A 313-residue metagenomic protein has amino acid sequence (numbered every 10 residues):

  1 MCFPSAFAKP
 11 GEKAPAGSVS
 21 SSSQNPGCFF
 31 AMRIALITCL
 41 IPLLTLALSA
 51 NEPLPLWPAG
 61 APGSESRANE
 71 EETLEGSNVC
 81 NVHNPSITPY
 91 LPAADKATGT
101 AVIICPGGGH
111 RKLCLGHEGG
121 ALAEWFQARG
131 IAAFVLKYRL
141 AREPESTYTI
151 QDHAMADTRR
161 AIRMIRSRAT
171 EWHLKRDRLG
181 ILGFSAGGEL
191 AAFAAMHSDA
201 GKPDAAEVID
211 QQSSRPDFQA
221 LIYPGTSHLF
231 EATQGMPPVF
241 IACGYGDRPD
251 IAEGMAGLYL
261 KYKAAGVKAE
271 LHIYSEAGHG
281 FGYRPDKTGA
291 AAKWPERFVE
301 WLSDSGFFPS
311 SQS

Functional and structural regions predicted by a protein language model:
N51-K96: N-terminal cap/lid segment of alpha/beta-hydrolase-fold proteins
T98-G107: Short beta-strand element of the alpha/beta-hydrolase
C114-L115, A121, R139-H173, D286-A291: Catalytic nucleophile-loop/oxyanion-hole region of alpha/beta-hydrolase and closely related hydrolase-like folds
L115-F134, Y259-L260: Short amphipathic alpha-helix adjacent to the substrate-entry channel of hydrolases
A156-G235: Primarily recognizes the serine-hydrolase "nucleophile elbow" in alpha/beta-hydrolase and SGNH/GDSL folds
I241-C243: Short beta-strand/loop motif that positions the catalytic acidic residue of the alpha/beta-hydrolase fold
R248-G254: Conserved alpha/beta-hydrolase "acid-adjacent" motif
K263-S313: C-terminal catalytic histidine-bearing segment of alpha/beta-hydrolase fold enzymes
